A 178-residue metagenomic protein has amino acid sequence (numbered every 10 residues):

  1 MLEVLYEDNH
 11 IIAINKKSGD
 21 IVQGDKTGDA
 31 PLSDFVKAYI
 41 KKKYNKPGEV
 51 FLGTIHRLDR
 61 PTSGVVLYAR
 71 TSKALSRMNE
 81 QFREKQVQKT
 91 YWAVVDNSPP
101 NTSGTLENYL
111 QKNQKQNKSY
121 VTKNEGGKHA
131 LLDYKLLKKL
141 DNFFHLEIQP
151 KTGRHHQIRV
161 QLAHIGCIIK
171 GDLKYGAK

Functional and structural regions predicted by a protein language model:
M1-K178: RNA pseudouridine synthases
